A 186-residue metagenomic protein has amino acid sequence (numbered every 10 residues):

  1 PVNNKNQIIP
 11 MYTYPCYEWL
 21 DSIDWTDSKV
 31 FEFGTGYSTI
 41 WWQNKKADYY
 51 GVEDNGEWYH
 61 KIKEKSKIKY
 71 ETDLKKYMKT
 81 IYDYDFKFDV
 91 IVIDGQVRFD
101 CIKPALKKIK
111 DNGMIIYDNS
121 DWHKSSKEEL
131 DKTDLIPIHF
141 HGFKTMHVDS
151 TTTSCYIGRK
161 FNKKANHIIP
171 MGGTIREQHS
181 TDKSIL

Functional and structural regions predicted by a protein language model:
P1-I9: Class I SAM-dependent transferase core
P10-K76: SAM cofactor-binding core of SAM-dependent methyltransferases, primarily the Rossmann-like beta-alpha-beta module
D27, K46, S66, F88 (+2 more regions): Short, well-ordered alpha-helix to beta-strand connector turns
K29-E32, G51, V90-I93, I115-Y117: Short catalytic-loop micro-motif centered on adjacent basic/acidic residues
I68-K79, V92, P137-K144: A polyampholytic, Gly/Pro-enriched intrinsically disordered region
I81-V90: A short acidic, Gly/Pro-enriched loop at the edge of an enzyme's catalytic core that lines a small-molecule cofactor
Q96-L186: C-terminal substrate-binding/active-site "lid" region of AdoMet-derived donor-dependent transferases
